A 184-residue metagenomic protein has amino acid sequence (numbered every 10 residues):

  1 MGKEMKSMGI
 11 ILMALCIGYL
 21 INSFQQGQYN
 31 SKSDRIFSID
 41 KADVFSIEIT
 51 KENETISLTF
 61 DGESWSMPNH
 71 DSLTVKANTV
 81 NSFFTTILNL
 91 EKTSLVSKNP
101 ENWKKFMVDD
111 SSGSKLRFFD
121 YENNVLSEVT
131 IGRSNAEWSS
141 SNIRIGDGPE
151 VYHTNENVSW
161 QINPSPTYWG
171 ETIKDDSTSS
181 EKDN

Functional and structural regions predicted by a protein language model:
M1-N184: Secondary-structure "cap/kink" motif recognition
